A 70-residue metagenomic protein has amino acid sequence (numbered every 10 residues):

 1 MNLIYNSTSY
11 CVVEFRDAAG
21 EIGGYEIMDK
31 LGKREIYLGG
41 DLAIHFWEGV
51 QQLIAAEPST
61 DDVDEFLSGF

Functional and structural regions predicted by a protein language model:
M1-F70: Polybasic/polar functional segments that serve as interface/processing modules
